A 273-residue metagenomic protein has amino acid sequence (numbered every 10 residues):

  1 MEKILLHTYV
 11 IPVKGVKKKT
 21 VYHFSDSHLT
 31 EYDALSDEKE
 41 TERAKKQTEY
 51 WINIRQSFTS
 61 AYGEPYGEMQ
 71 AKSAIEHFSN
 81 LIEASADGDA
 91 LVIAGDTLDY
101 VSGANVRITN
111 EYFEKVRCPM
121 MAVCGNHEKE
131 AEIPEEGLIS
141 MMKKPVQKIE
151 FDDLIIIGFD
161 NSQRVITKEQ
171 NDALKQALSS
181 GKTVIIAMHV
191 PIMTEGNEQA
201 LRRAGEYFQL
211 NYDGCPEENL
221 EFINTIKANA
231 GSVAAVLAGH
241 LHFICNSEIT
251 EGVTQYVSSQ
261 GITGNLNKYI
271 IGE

Functional and structural regions predicted by a protein language model:
M1-G103, Q199: N-terminal active-site segment of His-dependent metallophosphoesterases
M1-G15, S179, L241-E273: Binuclear metal-dependent phosphoesterase catalytic core
L6-H7, E76-N80, R107-T109, E132-Q147 (+1 more regions): Alpha-helical scaffolding within the catalytic cores of extracellular/periplasmic polymer-degrading hydrolases
K18-L29, D153-S162, I185-A187, T254-Q260: Active-site-proximal beta-strand elements of phosphoester/diester hydrolases
D26, G95-D96, G125-N126, H189 (+1 more regions): Active-site glycine-centered loops adjacent to acidic/histidine catalytic or metal-binding residues that shape
S73-A90, I155, V165-I249: His/acidic metal-ligating clusters that form di-metal
A94-E114, E130-M142, K168, E198 (+1 more regions): Metal-dependent catalytic neighborhoods of phosphoester/phosphodiester hydrolases
C118, A122-M142, D152-I155: Active-site neighborhood of divalent metal-dependent phosphoester bond hydrolases
